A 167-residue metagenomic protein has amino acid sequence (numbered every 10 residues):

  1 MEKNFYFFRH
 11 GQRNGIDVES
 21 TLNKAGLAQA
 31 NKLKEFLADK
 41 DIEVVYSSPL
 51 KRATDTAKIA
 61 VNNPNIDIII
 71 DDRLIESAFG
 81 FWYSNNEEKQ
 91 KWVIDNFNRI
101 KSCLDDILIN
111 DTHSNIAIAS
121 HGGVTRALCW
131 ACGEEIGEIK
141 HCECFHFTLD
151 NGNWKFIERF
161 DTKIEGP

Functional and structural regions predicted by a protein language model:
E2-D71, Q90-V93, I139: Active-site-proximal alpha-helix that buttresses catalytic centers in soluble enzyme cores
N4-F8, S114-S120: Beta-strand elements within well-structured catalytic alpha/beta cores of enzymes that handle phosphate/sulfate esters
R13, V124-T125: Short active-site segment of divalent metal-dependent hydrolases/proteases that encodes the spacing between
S48-L50, R73, I118-G123: Short, well-ordered beta-to-alpha junction loops that form the rim of enzyme active sites and present histidine/acidic
I66-Y83, C142: A short, structured active-site edge motif that brings together acidic residues
F81-K89, W154: Short, surface-exposed amphipathic charged segments that create phosphate/polyanion-binding patches used for binding
N86-H113: Internal catalytic-core helix/loop-beta-alpha segment that presents or stabilizes conserved functional determinants
G133-F160, E165: Domain-level recognition of soluble alpha/beta enzyme cores, biased toward histidine phosphatases/phosphomutases
